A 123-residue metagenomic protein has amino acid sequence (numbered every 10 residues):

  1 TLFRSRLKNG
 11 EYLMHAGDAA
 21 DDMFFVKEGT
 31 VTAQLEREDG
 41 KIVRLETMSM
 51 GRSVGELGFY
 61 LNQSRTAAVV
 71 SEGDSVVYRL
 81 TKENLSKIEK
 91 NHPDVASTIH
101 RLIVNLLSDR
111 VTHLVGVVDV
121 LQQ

Functional and structural regions predicted by a protein language model:
T1-E36, M48, V54: Regulatory nucleotide-sensing modules
T32, N84-K87, L106, R110-H113: Solvent-exposed, charged/polar functional surfaces in cytosolic regulatory/catalytic domains
Q34-E38, V70-E72: A generic structural motif
E36-E38, K90, D119: Short, flexible helix-adjacent loops and helix caps
R44-H100: Cyclic-nucleotide recognition modules
H100-Q123: Polybasic "coupling" helices that flank or enter modular domains
